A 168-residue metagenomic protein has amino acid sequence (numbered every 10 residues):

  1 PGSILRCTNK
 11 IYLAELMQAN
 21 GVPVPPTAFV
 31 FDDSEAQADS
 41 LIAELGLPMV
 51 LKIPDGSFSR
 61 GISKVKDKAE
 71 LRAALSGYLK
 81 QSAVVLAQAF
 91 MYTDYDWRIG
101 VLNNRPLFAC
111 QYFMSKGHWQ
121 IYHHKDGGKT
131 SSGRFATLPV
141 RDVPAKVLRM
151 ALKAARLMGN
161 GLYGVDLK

Functional and structural regions predicted by a protein language model:
P1-A28: Conserved N-proximal alpha/beta basic substrate-recognition cap immediately N-terminal to, or forming the N-lobe
G2-I4, D32-E35, D55-F58, K68-L71 (+1 more regions): Short acidic/polar capping segments at secondary-structure boundaries
L13-N20, A43-G46, K68-E70, N104-R105: Short, hinge-like loop/turn segments at secondary-structure boundaries
G21-P48: Rossmann-like NAD(P)H-binding beta-loop-alpha module
P26, P48-V50, V84-Q88, L162-V165: A short linear hydrophobic-aromatic micro-motif
R60-A154: Phosphate-binding site of ATP-dependent enzymes
L152-K168: Conserved metal-phosphate-binding beta-hairpin within the catalytic cores of diverse ATP-dependent phosphoryl-transfer
